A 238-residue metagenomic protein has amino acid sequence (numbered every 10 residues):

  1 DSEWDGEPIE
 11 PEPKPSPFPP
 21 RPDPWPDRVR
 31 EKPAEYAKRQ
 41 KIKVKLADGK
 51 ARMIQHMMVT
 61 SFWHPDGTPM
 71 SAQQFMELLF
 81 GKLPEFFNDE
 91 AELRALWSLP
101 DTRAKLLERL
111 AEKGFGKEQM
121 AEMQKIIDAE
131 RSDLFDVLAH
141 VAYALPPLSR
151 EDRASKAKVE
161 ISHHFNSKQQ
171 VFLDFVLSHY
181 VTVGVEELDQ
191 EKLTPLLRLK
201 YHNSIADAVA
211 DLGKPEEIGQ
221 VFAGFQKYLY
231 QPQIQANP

Functional and structural regions predicted by a protein language model:
G6, E10: Acidic/histidine-rich catalytic neighborhood
E12-P238: Catalytic cores and motor modules of nucleic-acid processing enzymes
